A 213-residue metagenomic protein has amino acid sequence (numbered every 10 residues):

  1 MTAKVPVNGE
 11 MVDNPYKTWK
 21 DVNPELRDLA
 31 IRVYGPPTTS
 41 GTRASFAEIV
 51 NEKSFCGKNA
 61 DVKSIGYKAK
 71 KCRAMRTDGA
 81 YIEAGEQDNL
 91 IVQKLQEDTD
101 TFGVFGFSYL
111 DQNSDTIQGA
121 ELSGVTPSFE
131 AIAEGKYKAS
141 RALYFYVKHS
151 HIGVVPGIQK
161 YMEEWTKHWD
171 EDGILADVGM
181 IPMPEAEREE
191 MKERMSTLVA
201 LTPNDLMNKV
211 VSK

Functional and structural regions predicted by a protein language model:
M1-K213: Flexible loop/hinge segments at secondary-structure junctions
